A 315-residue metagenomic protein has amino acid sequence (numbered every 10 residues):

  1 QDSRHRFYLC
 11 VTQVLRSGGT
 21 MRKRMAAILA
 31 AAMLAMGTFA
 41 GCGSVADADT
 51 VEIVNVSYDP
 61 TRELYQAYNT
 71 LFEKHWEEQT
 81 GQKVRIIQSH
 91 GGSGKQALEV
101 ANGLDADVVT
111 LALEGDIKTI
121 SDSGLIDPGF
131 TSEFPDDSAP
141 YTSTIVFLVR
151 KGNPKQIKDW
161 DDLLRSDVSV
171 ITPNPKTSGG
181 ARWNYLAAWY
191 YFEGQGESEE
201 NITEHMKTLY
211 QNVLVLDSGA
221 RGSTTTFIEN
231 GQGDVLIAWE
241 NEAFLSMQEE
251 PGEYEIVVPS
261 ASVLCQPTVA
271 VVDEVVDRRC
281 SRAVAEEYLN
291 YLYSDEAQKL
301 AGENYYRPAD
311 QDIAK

Functional and structural regions predicted by a protein language model:
D2-E52: Short, low-complexity disordered leader/linker segments with a strong preference for bacterial N-terminal type II
G43-S123, E133-F134: Early extracytoplasmic/lumenal segment of secretory-pathway proteins
A48, G81-K83, K95, G103-D105 (+6 more regions): Extracytoplasmic
G103-T110, D167-V168, N230-A238: Alpha-to-beta junction loops
S121-E193: A conserved helix-loop-strand patch within extracytoplasmic ligand-binding domains of the periplasmic binding
V146-L148, E255, T268-A270: Residues embedded in well-ordered beta-strands
Q195-S260: Ligand-binding pocket segment of bilobal, Venus flytrap-like solute-binding proteins
V276-K315: Extracellular/periplasmic juxtamembrane helices and adjacent flexible linkers that interface with membrane partners
